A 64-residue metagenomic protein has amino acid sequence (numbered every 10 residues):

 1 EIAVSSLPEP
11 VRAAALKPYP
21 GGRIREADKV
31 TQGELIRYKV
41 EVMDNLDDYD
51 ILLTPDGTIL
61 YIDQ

Functional and structural regions predicted by a protein language model:
I2-E26: Short, non-transmembrane alpha-helical segments in secretory-pathway proteins
P18, R25-A27, Y38-V42, I59-I62: Alpha-helical membrane-protein topology signature
A27-K29, T54-P55: Short, tandemly repeated low-complexity microdomains enriched for cysteine and small residues
V30-E34: A short beta-turn/loop motif at secondary-structure boundaries
I36-D47, I51: Conserved histidines in hydrophobic membrane contexts and catalytic metal-binding motifs
D47-Q64: A short, surface-exposed beta-strand/turn
